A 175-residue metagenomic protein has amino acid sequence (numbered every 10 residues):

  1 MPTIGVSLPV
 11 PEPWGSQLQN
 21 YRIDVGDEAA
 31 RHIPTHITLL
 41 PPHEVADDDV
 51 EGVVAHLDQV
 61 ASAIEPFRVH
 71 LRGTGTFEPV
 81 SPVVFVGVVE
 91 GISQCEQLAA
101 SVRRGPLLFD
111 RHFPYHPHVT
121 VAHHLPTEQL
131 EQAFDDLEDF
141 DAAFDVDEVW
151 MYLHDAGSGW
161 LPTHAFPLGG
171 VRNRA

Functional and structural regions predicted by a protein language model:
M1-R68, T76, G91-E148, L161-A175: Basic, often amphipathic N-terminal segments
P79-V80, A156: Short strand-connecting beta-turns/loops that link adjacent beta-strands
S81-G87, F113-P114: Charge-rich, low-complexity N-terminal segments
D147-G157: Short beta-strand segments and strand-loop junctions that repeat across beta-rich extracellular domains
